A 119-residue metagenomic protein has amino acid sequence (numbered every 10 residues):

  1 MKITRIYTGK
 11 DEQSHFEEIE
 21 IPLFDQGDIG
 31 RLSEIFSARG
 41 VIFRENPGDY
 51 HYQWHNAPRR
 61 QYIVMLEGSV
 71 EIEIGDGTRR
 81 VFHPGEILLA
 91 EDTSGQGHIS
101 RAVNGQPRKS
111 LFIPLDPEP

Functional and structural regions predicted by a protein language model:
M1-E45: A short, N-terminal "cap"/entry segment at the start of jelly-roll beta-barrel domains of the cupin/DSBH fold
G9-K10, L66, G75: Short, ordered coil/turn segments that flank beta-strands lining enzyme active or ligand-binding pockets
K10-D11, H15, G48, I113-P119: Glyoxalase I/VOC metalloenzyme domain signal
E20-Q26, R39-A57, D92-G95, P117-P119: Conserved short histidine dyad/triad with adjacent acidic residue
R31-I35, H51-A57, E73-I74, R80-V81 (+1 more regions): Short histidine-centered beta-strand/loop micro-motifs that create catalytic or ligand/metal-coordination sites
E45, G75-T93: Short acidic-glycine-tyrosine-enriched beta hairpin
E45-P47, H55-I72, I113-P114: Short, conserved beta-strand element in jelly-roll/cupin
L89-T93, V103-P119: A short hydrophobic beta-strand segment most commonly corresponding to one strand of the jelly-roll/cupin
